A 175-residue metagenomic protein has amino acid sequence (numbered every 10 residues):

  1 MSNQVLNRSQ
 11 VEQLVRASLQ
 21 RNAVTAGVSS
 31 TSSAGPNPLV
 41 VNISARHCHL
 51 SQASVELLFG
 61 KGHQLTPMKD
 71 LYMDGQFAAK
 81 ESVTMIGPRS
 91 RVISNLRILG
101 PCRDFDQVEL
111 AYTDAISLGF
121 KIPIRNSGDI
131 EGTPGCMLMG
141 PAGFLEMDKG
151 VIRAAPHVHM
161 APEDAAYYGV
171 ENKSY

Functional and structural regions predicted by a protein language model:
M1-N37: Protein-protein interaction and targeting regions used for scaffolding, dimerization, and localization
V40-P88, S94-P141, E146-Y175: Short beta-strand-centered segments at strand-helix junctions
